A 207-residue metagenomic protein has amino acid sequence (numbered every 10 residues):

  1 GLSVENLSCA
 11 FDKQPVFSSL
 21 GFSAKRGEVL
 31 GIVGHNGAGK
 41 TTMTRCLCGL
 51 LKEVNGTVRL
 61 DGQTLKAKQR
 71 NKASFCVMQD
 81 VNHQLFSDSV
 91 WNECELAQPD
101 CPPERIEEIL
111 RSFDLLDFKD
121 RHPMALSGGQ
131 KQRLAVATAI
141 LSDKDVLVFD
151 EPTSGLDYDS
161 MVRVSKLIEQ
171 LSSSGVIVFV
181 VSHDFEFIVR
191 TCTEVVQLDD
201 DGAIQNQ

Functional and structural regions predicted by a protein language model:
V33-H35: The feature captures the beta-strand-to-loop junction immediately N-terminal to the Walker
C48: Helix-to-loop junction immediately C-terminal to a conserved catalytic motif
G56-R70: Conserved ABC transporter NBD signature motif
P103-F118: Conserved ABC ATPase "signature" region
H122-L126, Q130: Conserved ABC ATPase signature
L147-D150: Catalytic Walker B motif of ABC-type/P-loop ATPase nucleotide-binding domains
S182-H183: H-loop/switch region of ABC-family ATPase nucleotide-binding domains
